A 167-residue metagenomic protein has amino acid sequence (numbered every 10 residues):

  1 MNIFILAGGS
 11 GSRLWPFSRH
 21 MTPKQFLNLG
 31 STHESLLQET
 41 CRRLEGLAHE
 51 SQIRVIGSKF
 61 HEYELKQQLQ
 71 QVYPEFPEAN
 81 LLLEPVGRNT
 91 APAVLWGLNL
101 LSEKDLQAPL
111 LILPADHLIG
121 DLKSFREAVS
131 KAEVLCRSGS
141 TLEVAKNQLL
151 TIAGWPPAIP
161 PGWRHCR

Functional and structural regions predicted by a protein language model:
M1-A7, E50, L150, P156-A158: Short secondary-structure boundary segments
N2-I5, R13-H20, G30-P114, G120-D121 (+1 more regions): Conserved N-terminal catalytic core of the sugar/cofactor nucleotidyltransferase
M21-T22, P161: Short, solvent-exposed loop/turn segments at the edges of secondary structure
D121-R167: Conserved core of the sugar-phosphate nucleotidyltransferase
